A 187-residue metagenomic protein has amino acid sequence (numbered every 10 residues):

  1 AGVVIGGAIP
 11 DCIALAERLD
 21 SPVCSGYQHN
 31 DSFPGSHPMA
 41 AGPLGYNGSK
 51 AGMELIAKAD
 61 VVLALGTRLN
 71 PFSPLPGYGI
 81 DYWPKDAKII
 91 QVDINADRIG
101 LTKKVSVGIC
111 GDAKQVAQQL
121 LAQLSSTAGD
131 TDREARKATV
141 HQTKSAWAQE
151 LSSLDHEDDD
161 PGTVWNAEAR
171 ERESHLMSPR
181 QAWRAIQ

Functional and structural regions predicted by a protein language model:
A1, G26-Q28, T67, V92-I94 (+1 more regions): Cofactor-binding loop segments of dinucleotide-utilizing enzymes, especially the Rossmann-like FAD- and NAD(P)+-binding
A1-A59, A182-Q187: Anionic-ligand anchoring segments at beta-strand to alpha-helix junctions in alpha/beta enzyme folds, i.e., glycine
V4-G6, D31, N70-P71, D97-I99 (+1 more regions): Short, acidic Gly/Pro/Ser/Thr-rich loop/turn segments
G7-I9, P34-G35, F72-L75, L101 (+1 more regions): Short glycine-/acidic-enriched loop or helix-start segments at secondary-structure transitions that form or flank
I9-D20, G77-Y82, V107-G108, S125: Short, solvent-exposed amphipathic alpha-helical segments in soluble enzyme and RNA/protein-processing domains
G45-R98: Phosphate/diphosphate-binding loops
D86-Q187: Phosphate/pyrophosphate-binding active-site segments
